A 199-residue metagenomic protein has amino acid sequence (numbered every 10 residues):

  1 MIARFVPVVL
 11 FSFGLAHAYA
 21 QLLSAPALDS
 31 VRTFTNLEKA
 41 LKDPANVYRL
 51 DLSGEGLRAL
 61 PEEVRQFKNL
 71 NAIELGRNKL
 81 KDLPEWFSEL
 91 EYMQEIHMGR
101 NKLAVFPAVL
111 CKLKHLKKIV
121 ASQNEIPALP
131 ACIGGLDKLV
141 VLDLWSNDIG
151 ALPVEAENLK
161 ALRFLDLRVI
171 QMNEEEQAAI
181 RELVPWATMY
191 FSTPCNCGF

Functional and structural regions predicted by a protein language model:
M1-F5: Positively charged n-region of N-terminal signal peptides that target proteins for export
V6-H17: Bacterial N-terminal signal peptides
A16-E62, A72-G76, E85, E95-H97 (+2 more regions): The feature captures the LRR N-terminal capping module
E38, L60-E63, L83-W86, F106-V109 (+3 more regions): The feature encodes a structural signal of leucine-rich repeats
P44, R65-N69, S88-M93, C111-L116 (+3 more regions): Leucine-rich repeat
Q66-H115, V120: Mid-chain, structured segments of secreted extracytoplasmic proteins
D143-W145, P153-L167: N-terminal/domain-start segments enriched in small and hydrophobic, helix-friendly residues, covering either
